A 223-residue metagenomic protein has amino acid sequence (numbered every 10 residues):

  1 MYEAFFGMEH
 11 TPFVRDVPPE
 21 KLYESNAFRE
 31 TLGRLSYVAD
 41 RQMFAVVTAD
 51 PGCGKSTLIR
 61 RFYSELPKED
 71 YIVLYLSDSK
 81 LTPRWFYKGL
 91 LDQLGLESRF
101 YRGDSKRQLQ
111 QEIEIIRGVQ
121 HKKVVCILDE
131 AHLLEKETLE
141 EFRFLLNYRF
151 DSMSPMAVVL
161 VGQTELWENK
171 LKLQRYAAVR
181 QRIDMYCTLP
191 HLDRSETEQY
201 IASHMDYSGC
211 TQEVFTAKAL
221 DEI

Functional and structural regions predicted by a protein language model:
M1-R41: A short, basic N-terminal segment
M8-T11, Y71-V73, L81-F100: Conserved NTP-binding/hydrolysis module of P-loop NTPases
Y37-D40, E65-E69, I115-Q120, H132-E137 (+3 more regions): Conserved catalytic network of the ASCE P-loop NTPase/AAA+ motor domain
R41-R61: Walker A/P-loop nucleotide-binding motif
A45-T48, Y75, I127: Short hydrophobic/aromatic beta-strand immediately N-terminal to the Walker A/P-loop
S56-I72: Walker A/P-loop
T82-W85, L96-E141, F150-S154, L192-T197 (+1 more regions): Mid-core helix/loop region of P-loop NTP-binding domains shared across ATPases and GTPases
I115-V119, F150, V159, W167-E222: Helix-loop-helix "sensor" segment of P-loop NTPases
